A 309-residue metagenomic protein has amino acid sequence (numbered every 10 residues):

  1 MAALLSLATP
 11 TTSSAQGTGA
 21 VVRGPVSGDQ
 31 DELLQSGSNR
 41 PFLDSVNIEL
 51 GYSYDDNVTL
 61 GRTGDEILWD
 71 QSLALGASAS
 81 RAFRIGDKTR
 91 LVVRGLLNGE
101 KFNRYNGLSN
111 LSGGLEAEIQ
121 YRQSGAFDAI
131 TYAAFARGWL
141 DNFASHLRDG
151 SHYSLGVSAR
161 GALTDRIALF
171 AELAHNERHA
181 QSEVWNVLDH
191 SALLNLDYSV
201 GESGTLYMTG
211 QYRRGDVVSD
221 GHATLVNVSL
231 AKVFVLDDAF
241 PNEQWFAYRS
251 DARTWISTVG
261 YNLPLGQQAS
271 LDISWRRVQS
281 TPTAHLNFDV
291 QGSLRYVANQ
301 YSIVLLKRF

Functional and structural regions predicted by a protein language model:
Q16-V92: Outer-membrane beta-barrel initiation region
V46-L50, V93-G95, T131-A134, L169-L173 (+4 more regions): Membrane-embedded beta-strand positions of outer-membrane beta-barrel proteins
L50-V58, R81, L97-N103, Y121 (+7 more regions): Transmembrane beta-strands of outer-membrane beta-barrel pores
D65-Q71, Y105-G113, S145-H152, E183-D189 (+2 more regions): Replace "Gram-negative outer membrane beta-barrel proteins" with "bacterial and organellar outer membrane beta-barrel
Q71-A79, G113-A117, S151-V157, H190-L194 (+2 more regions): Hydrophobic, lipid-facing positions within transmembrane beta-strands of outer-membrane proteins
R84-L91, S124-T131, G161-A171, E202-M208 (+2 more regions): Repeated loop/turn-to-beta-strand initiation elements of outer-membrane beta-barrel proteins
Y153-Q244: Detector for outer-membrane/organellar transmembrane beta-barrel domains, recognizing the amphipathic beta-strand
L263, R295-F309: Outer-membrane beta-barrel "beta-signal"
